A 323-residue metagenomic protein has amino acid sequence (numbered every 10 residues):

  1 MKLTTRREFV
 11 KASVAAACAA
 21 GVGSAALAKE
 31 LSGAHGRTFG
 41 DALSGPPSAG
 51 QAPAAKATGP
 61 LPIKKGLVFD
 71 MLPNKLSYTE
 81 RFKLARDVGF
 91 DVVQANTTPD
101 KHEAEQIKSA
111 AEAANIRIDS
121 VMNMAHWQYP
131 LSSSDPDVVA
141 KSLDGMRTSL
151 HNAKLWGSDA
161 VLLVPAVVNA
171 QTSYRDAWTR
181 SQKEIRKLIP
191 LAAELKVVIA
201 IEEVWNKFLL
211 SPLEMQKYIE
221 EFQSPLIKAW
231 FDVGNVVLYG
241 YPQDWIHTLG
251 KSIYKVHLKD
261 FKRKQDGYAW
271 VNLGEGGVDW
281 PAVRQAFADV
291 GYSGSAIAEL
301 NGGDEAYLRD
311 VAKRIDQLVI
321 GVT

Functional and structural regions predicted by a protein language model:
M1-F39, L43-G66, M71, K75-R86 (+2 more regions): Histidine-acidic metal/acid-base catalytic patches
E8, A12-G23, P53-G59, S132-F231 (+2 more regions): Active-site acidic/histidine proton-transfer and metal-coordination neighborhood in alpha/beta enzyme cores
I63-F69, V93-A95, I118-N123, V161-L163 (+4 more regions): Hydrophobic faces of well-ordered beta-strands that scaffold small-molecule active sites in alpha/beta enzyme cores
D70-L72, N96-T98, N123-H126, A166-V168 (+4 more regions): Active-site beta-loop-alpha junctions enriched in small/polar residues
A95-E112, P165-T172: Glycine-rich, proline-tolerant flexible connector loops at the mouths of alpha/beta enzymes
H102-N115, G145-L155, Y241-K251: Short amphipathic alpha-helices and their capping/turn segments at secondary-structure boundaries
A111-P136: Mid-chain, structured segments of secreted extracytoplasmic proteins
